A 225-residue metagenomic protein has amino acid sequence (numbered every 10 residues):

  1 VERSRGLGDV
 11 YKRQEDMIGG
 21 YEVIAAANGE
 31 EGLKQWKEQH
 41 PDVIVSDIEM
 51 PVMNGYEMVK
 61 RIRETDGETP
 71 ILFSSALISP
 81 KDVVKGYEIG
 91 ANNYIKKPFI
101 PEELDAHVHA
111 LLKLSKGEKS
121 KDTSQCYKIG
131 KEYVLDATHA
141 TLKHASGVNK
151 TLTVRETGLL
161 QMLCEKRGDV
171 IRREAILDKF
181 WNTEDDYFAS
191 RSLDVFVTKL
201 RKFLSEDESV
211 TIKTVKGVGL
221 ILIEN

Functional and structural regions predicted by a protein language model:
V1-Y11: Single conserved hydrophobic/aromatic residue that forms the stacking wall/gate of nucleotide- or nucleobase-binding
G20-A27, Q35: Short hydrophobic/Thr-rich beta-strand motif most characteristic of the beta2 strand and flanking loop of CheY-like
N28-E31, N54-E57: Acidic catalytic/metal-coordinating carboxylates
Q39-V45: Active-site beta3 strand of CheY-like receiver
M50: Receiver (REC) domain active-site loop signature in two-component systems and cognate sites in sensor histidine kinases
T65, P70-I129: Basic, amphipathic DNA-recognition helix from helix-turn-helix-like DNA-binding domains
I100-K113, T151-Q161, D186-E206, T214-L220: DNA-recognition element of transcription regulators
H109-G168, E174: Short, Lys/Arg-enriched segments at the junction into DNA-binding effector domains of transcriptional regulators
